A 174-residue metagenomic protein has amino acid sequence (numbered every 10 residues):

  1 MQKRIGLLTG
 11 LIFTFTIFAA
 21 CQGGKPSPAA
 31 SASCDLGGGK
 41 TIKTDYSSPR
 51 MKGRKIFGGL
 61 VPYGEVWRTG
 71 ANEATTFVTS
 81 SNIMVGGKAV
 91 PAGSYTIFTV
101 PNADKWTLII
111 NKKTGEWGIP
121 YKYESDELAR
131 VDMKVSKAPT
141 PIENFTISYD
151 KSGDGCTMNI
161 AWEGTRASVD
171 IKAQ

Functional and structural regions predicted by a protein language model:
M1-P26: Bacterial Sec-dependent N-terminal signal peptides
C21-P91, T96-Q174: Targeting-peptide/extracellular-domain and disordered-appendage signature
